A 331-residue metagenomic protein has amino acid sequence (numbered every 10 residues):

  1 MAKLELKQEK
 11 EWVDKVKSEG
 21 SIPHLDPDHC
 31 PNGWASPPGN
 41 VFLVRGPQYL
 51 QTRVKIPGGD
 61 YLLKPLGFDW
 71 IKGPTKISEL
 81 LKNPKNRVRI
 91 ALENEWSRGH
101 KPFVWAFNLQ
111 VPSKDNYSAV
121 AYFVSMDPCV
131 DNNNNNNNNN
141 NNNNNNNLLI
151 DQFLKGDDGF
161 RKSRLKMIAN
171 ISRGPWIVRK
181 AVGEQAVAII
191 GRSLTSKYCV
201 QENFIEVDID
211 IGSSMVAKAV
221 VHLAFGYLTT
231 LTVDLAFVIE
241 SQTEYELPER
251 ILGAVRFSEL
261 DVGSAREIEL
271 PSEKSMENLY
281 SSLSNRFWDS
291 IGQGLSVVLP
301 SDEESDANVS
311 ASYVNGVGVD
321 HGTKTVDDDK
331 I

Functional and structural regions predicted by a protein language model:
M1-M126: Extended, low-complexity intrinsically disordered regions enriched in serine/proline/glycine/threonine
D28, F42, N136-N143, G159 (+2 more regions): Intrinsic disorder/low-complexity detector
W34, P47, R192, V317-V319 (+1 more regions): Intrinsically disordered, low-complexity regions
L50, I77, K162-S163, D320-G322: Intrinsically disordered, low-complexity, compositionally biased regions/tails
K85, W96-H100, L109-L295, K330: Extended amphipathic alpha-helical regions
S275-I331: Long, low-complexity intrinsically disordered regulatory regions in eukaryotic signaling/cytoskeletal proteins
